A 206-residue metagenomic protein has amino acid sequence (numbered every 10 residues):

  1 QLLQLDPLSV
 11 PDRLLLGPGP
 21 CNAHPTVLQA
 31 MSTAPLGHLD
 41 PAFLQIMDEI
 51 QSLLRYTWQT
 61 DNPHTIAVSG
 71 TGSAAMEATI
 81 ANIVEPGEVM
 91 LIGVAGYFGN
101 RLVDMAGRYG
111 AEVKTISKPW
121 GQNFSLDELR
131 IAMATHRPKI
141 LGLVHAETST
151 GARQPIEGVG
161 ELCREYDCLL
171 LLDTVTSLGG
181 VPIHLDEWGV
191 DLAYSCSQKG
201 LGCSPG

Functional and structural regions predicted by a protein language model:
L2-R13, G17, E49, N62 (+2 more regions): Conserved PLP-enzyme active-site core in the AAT-like
D12-S69, S73: A glycine-/small-polar-enriched, mobile loop at the entrance of the PLP active site in fold-type I
